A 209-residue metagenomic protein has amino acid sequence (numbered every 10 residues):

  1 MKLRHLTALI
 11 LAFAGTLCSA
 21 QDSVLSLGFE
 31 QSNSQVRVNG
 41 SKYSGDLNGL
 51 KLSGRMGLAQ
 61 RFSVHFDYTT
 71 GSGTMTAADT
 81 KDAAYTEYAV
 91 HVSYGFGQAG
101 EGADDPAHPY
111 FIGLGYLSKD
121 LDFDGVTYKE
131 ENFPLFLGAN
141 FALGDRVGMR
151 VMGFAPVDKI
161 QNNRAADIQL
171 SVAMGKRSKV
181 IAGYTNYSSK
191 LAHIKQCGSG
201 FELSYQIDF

Functional and structural regions predicted by a protein language model:
M1-S26, F209: Cleavable N-terminal export/targeting peptides
C18-T76, D208: Short glycine/proline- and aromatic-enriched beta-strand/turn motifs that initiate or cap beta-hairpins
A20-D22, M56-R61, G97-P109, L143-V147 (+1 more regions): Short loop/turn motifs that connect adjacent beta-strands in outer-membrane beta-barrel proteins
L25, N48-L52, T86-V92, Y110 (+3 more regions): Hydrophobic, lipid-facing positions within transmembrane beta-strands of outer-membrane proteins
L25-N33, V64-S72, Y110-D120, R146-K159 (+2 more regions): Transmembrane beta-strand segments that form the barrel wall of outer-membrane beta-barrel proteins
N39-G45, T76-A84, F123-F133, F154-A166 (+1 more regions): Solvent-exposed loop/turn segments connecting transmembrane beta-strands in outer-membrane beta-barrel proteins
K81-A139: Hydrophobic, well-structured mid-protein blocks that either form specific transmembrane helices
V92-F96, L170-A173, Q196-F209: Outer-membrane beta-barrel "beta-signal"
